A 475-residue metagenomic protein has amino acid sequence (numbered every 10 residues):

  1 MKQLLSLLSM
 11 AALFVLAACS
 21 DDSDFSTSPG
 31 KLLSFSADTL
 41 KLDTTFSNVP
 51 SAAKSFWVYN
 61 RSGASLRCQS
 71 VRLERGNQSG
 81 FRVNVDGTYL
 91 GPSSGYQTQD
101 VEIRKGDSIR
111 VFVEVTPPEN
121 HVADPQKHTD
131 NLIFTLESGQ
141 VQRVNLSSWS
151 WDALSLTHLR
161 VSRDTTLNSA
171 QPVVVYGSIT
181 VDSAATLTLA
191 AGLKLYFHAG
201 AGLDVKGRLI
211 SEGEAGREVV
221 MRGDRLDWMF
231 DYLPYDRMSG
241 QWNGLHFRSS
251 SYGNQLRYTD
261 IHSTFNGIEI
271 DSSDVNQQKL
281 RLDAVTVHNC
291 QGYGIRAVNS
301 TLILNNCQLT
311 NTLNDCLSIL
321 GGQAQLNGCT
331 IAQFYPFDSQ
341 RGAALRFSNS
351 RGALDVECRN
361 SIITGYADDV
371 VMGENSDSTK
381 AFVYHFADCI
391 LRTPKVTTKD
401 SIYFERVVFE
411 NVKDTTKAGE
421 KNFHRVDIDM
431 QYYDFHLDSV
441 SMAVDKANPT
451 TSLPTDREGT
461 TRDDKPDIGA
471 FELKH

Functional and structural regions predicted by a protein language model:
K2-M10: Sec-dependent signal peptide recognition, specifically the positively charged N-region followed immediately by
V15-A18: C-terminal motif of bacterial Sec signal peptides marking the signal peptidase cleavage site
S20-S26, L33-T44, V49-W57, R61 (+3 more regions): Beta-strand/loop edge motif enriched in small/polar residues
R61-G80, D86-Y89, S148-S150: Short acidic, flexible loop segments centered on an aromatic residue
D438-S441, P466: A structural signal for well-ordered alpha-helical segments within the folded catalytic domains of diverse enzymes
D463-A470: Carboxylate-dense, calcium-coordinating segments in secreted/extracellular and ER-lumen proteins
